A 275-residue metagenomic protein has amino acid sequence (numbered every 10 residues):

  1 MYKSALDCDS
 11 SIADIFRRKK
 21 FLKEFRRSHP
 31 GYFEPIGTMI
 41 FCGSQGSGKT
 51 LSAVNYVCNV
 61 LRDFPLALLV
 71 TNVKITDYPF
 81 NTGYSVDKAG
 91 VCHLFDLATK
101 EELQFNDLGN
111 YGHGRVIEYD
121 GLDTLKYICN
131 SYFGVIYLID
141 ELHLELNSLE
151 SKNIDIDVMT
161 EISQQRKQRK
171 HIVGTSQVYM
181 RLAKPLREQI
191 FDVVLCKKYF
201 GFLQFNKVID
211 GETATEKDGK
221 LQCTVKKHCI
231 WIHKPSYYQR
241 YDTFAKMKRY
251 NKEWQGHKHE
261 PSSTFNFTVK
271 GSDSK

Functional and structural regions predicted by a protein language model:
M1-P30: N-terminal pre-Walker A segment at the start of P-loop NTPase domains
F41: Hydrophobic anchor at the beta1->P-loop junction of P-loop NTPases
S44: P-loop (Walker A) phosphate-binding loop of NTP-binding proteins
K49-T50: Conserved lysine of the Walker
L66-A67, F133-I136, Q168-G174: Loop/turn-to-beta-strand initiation segments
Y78-S163: Conserved nucleotide-sensing/catalytic segment adjacent to the nucleotide-binding pocket in NTP-handling enzymes
L142-T224: Replace "adjacent to P-loop NTPase cores in ATP/GTP-dependent enzymes" with "adjacent to NTP-binding cores
K207-V208, T213-K275: Conserved P-loop NTPase motor module
